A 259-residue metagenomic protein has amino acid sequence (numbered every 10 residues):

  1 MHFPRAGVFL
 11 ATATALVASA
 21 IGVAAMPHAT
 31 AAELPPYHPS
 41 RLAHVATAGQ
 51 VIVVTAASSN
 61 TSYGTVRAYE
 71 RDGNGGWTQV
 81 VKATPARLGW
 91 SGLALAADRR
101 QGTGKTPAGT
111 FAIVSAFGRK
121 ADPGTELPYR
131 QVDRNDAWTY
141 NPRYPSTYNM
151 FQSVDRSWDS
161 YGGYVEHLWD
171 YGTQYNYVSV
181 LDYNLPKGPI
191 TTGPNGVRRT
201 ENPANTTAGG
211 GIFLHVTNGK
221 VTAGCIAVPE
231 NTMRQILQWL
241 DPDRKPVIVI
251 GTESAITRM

Functional and structural regions predicted by a protein language model:
M1-A32: Secretory targeting and sorting signals
A32-T222, M233-M259: Cell wall/extracellular polymer interaction/catalysis modules
T222-V228: Active-site nucleophilic cysteine motif
